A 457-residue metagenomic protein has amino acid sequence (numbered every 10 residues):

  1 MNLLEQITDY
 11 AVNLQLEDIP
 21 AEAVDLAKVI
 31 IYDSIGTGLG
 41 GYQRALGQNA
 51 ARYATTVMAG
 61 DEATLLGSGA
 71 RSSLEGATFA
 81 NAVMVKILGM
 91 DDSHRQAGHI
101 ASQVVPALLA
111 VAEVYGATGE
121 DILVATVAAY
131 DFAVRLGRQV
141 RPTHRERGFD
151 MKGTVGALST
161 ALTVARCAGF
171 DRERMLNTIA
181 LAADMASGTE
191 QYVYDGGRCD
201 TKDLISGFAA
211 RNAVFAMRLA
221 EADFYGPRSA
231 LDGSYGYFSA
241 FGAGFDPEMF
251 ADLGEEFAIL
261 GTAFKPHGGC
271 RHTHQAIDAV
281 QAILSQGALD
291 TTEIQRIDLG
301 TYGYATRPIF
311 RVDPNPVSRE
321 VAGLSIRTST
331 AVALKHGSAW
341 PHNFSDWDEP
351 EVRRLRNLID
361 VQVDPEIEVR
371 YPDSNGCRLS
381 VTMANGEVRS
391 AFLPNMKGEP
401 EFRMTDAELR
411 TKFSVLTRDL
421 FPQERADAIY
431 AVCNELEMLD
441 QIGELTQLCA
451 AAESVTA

Functional and structural regions predicted by a protein language model:
M1-G98, Y194-R211, R218-A457: Terminal-appendage/accessory-domain detector
G41, L108-Y115, A161-A168, A216-L219 (+2 more regions): Well-ordered alpha-helical scaffold segments within catalytic/enzyme domains
M84-R138, T143: Hydrophobic alpha-helical hairpins/lids featuring a short glycine-rich hinge
A101-L109, T154-T163, A210-F215, T273-Q275 (+1 more regions): Well-ordered alpha-helical segments within folded domains of soluble proteins
V114-T126, G169-L176, Y225-S229: Structural helix-adjacent loops and short alpha-helical linkers that scaffold large soluble proteins
A129-A133, G156-A157, A182-A183, G196-G197: Short, conserved phosphate-binding/catalytic loop or strand-edge motifs used in phosphoryl-/nucleotidyl-transfer
F132-L158, V164, T189, S206: Aromatic-lined, polymer-binding surfaces characteristic of secreted/periplasmic polysaccharide-degrading enzymes
L181-E190: Flexible glycine/proline-rich, aromatic-decorated loop/lid segments
